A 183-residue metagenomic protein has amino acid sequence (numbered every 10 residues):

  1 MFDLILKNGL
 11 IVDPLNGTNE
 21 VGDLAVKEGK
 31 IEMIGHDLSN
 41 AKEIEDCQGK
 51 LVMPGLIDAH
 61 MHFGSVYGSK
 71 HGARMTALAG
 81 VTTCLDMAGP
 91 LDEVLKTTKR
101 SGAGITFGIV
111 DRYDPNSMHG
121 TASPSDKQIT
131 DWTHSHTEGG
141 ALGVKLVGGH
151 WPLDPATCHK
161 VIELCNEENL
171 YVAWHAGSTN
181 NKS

Functional and structural regions predicted by a protein language model:
M1-N40: N-terminal metal-binding scaffold of metallo-dependent hydrolase/deaminase domains
F2-K7, S39-A77, T82: Replace "His-x-His-based motif
G9, L24, G29, G49 (+5 more regions): Divalent metal-coordination and catalytic microenvironments
D13-P14, M53, S117: Short, solvent-exposed loop/turn elements at domain surfaces
P14, C47, A59-M61, M87 (+2 more regions): Generic detector of well-ordered alpha-helical packing
C47, S69-L153, T157, I162-L170: Divalent-metal coordination cores built from histidine and acidic residues
G55-V66, G148, V172-T179: Histidine-centered catalytic micro-motifs
N181-S183: Catalytic core of soluble alpha/beta enzymes
